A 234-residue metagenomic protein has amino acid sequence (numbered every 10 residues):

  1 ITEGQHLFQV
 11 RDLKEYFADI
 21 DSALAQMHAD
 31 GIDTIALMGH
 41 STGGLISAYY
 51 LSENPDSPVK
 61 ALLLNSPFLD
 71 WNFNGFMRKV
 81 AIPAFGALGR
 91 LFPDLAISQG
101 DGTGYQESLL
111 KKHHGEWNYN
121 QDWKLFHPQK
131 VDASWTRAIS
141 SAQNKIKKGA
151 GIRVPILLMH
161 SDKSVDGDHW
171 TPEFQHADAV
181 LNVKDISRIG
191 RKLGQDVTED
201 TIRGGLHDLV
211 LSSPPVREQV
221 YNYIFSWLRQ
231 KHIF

Functional and structural regions predicted by a protein language model:
I1-V10, H207: Glycine-rich "HGGG/HGxG" loop immediately N-terminal to the catalytic nucleophile of the alpha/beta-hydrolase
F8-H28: Alpha/beta-hydrolase active-site loop
D30-S41: Alpha/beta-hydrolase fold nucleophile elbow
T42, I46-V131: Alpha/beta-hydrolase-fold enzymes
H127-K148: Active-site nucleophile elbow and catalytic-triad environment of alpha/beta-hydrolase enzymes
I152, L158-H160: Short beta-strand/loop motif that positions the catalytic acidic residue of the alpha/beta-hydrolase fold
D162-T201: Conserved loop-alpha-helix segment in the C-terminal half of the alpha/beta-hydrolase fold that carries the catalytic
D196-F234: Catalytic active-site module of serine/aspartate enzymes centered on a nucleophile-bearing elbow/loop
